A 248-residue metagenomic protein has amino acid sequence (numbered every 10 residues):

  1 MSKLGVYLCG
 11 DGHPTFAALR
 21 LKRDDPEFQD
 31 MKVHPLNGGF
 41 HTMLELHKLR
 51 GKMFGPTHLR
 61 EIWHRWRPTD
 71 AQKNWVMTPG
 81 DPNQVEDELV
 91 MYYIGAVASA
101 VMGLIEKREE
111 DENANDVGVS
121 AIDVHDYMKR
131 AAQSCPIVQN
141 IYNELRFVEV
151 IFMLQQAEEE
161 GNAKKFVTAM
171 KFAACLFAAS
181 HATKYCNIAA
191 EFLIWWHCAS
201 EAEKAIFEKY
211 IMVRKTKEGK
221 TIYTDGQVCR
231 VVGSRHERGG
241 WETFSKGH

Functional and structural regions predicted by a protein language model:
M1-H248: Long, low-complexity intrinsically disordered regions enriched in Ser/Thr/Asp/Glu with frequent Gly/Pro
